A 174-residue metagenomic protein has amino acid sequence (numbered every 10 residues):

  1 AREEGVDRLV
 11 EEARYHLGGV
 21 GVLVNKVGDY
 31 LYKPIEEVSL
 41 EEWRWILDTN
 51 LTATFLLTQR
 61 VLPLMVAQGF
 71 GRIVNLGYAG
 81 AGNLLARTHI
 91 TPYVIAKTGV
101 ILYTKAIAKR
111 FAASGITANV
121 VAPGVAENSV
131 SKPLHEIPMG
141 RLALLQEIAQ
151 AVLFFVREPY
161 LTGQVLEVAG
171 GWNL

Functional and structural regions predicted by a protein language model:
A1-R8, L40, Q146-E147: The beta1-alpha1 cofactor-binding region of Rossmann-like NAD(H)/NADP(H)-dependent oxidoreductases
V6, P34-I35, E42-L47, P133: Substrate-binding pocket helix/loop in short-chain dehydrogenase/reductase
K26-L31: Conserved NAD(P)H cofactor-binding loop of Rossmann-fold oxidoreductase domains
T58-Q59, K105: A short, exposed helix-loop element centered on a Lys and neighboring polar residues
R72-G99, T104-K105, K109-A113, V125: Catalytic loop of short-chain dehydrogenase/reductase
A112, T117, L161-Q164: Short, small/polar-rich loop/turn modules that mediate ligand/substrate recognition or access, typified
R141-V168, N173: C-terminal substrate-recognition "lid" of short-chain dehydrogenase/reductases
